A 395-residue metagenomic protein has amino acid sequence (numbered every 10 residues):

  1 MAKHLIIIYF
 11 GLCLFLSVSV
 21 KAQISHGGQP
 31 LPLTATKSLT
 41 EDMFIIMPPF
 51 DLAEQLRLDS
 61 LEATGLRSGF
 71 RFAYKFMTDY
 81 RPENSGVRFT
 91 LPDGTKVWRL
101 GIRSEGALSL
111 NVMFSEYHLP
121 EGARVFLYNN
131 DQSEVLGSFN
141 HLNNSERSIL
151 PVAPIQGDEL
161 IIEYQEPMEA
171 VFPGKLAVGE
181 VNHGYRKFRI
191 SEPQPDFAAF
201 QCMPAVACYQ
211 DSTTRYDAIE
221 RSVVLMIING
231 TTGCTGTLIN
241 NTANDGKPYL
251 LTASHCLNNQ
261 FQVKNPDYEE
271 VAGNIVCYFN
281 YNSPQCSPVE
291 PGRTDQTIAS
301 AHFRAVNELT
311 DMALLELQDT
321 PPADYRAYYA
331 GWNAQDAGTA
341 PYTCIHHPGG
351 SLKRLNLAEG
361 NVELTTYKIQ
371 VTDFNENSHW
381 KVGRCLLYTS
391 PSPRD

Functional and structural regions predicted by a protein language model:
M1-G27: Bacterial Sec-dependent N-terminal signal peptides
I24-D93, W98-R103: A short aromatic-anchored loop/beta-hairpin motif
E105-N111: Extended extracellular/luminal ectodomain segments enriched in beta-structured repeat modules
E121-Q132: Short, surface-exposed beta-strand/strand-loop-strand elements in extracellular ectodomains
Q132-F139, S287-P288: Surface-exposed loop/edge segments in extracytoplasmic proteins
G137-G157, P167-M168: Beta-sandwich interaction modules
I155-C385: Serine endopeptidase catalytic core focused on the charge-relay Asp
Y388-D395: Conserved small/polar residues in nucleotide/adenosyl-binding loops
